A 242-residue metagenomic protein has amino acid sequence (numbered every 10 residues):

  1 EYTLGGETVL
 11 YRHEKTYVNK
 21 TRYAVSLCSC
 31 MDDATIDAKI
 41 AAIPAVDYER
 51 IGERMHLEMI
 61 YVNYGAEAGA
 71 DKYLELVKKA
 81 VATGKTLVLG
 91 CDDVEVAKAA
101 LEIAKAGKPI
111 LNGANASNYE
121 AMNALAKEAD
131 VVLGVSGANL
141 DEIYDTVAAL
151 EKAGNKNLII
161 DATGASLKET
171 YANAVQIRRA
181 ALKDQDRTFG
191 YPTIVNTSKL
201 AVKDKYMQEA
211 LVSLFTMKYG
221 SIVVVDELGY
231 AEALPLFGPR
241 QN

Functional and structural regions predicted by a protein language model:
Y2-D145: Active-site beta->alpha loop and helix N-cap motifs at the rims of alpha/beta catalytic domains
S117-N242: Catalytic alpha/beta core domains of metabolic enzymes, predominantly
